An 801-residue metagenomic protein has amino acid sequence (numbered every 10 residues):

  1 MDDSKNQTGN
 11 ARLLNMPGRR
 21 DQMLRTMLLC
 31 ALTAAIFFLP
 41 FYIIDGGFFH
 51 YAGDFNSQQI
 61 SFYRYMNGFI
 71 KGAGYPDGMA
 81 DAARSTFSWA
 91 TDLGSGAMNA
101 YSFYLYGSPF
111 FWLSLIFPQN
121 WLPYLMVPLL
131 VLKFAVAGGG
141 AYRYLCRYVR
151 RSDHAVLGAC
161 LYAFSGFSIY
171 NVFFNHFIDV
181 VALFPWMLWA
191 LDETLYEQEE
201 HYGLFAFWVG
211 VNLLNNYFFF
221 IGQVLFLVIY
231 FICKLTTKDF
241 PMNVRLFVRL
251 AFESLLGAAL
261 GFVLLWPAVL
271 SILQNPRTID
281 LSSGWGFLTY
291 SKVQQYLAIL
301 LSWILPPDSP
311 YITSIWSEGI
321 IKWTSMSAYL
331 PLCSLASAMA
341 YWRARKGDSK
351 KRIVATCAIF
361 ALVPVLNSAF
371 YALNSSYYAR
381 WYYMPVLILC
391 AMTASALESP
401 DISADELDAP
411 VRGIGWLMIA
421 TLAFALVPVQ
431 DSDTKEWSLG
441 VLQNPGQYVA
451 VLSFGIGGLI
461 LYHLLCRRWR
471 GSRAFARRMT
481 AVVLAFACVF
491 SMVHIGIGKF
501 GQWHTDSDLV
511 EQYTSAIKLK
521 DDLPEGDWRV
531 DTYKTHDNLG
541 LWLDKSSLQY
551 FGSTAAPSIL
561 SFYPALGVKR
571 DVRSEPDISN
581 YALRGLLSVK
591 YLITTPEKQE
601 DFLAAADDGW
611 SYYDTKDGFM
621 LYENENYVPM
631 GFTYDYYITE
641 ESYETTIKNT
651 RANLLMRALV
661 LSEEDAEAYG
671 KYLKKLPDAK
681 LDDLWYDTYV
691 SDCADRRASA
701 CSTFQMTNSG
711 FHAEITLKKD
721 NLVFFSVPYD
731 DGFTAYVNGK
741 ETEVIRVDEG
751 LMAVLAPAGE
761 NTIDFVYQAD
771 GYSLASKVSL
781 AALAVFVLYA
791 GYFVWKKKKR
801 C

Functional and structural regions predicted by a protein language model:
M1-I43, R249, I460-H463, R467-R468 (+2 more regions): Start-transfer (signal-anchor) and selected internal transmembrane alpha helices of multi-pass inner/ER membrane
D3, R19, E667-C801: Active-site-proximal, structured, solvent-exposed surfaces of multi-pass membrane proteins that position macromolecular
C30, L130, F134-R147, D153-T236 (+5 more regions): Membrane-embedded helix bundles of polyisoprenyl
T33-G138, C160-A182, I272-R277, W285-A328 (+3 more regions): Membrane-interface coil-to-helix junctions
N56-I60, R64-D77, F247, S254 (+6 more regions): Periplasmic/ER-lumenal interhelical loops and adjacent helix-loop junctions in multi-pass membrane proteins
N99-F103, V209, L484-D506, L519-V589 (+3 more regions): Extracytoplasmic/lumenal acceptor-recognition loop(s) of multi-pass membrane glycoenzymes
Q198-H201, F219, K350-Q512, Y622 (+1 more regions): Contiguous transmembrane helix-bundle modules in multi-pass membrane proteins
F240-V248, A338-A361, C801: Membrane-interface helix-loop-helix junctions at transmembrane boundaries of multi-pass membrane enzymes, predominantly
